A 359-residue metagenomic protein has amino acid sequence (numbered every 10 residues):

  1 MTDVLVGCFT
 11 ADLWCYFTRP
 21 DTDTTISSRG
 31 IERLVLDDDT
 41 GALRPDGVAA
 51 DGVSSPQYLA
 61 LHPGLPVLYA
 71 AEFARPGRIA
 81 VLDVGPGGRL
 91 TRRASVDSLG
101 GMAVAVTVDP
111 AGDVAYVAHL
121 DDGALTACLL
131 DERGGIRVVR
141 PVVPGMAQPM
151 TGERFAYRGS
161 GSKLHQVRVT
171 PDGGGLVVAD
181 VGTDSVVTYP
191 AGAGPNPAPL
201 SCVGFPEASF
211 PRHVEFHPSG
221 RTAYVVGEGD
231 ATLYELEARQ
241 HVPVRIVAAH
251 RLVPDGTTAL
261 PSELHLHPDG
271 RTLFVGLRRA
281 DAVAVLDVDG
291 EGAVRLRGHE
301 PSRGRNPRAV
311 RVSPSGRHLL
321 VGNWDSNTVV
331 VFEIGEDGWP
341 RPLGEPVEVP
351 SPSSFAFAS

Functional and structural regions predicted by a protein language model:
T2-I26: Short, conserved, GDST-rich strand-edge loop motifs in beta-rich repeat architectures
F9-A11, F73-R75, L120, L130 (+6 more regions): Short loop/turn segments immediately following the C-termini of beta-strands
C15, G52-G64, L99-A111, M146-D172 (+4 more regions): Beta-rich, blade/repeat-based domains predominating in secreted/periplasmic proteins but also intracellular
L34-G41, V81-R89, A127-V138, Y189-N196 (+3 more regions): Short loop/turn segments immediately following beta-strands, especially the blade-tip and inter-blade linker loops
R44-D51, T91-D97, R140, T151-Y157 (+4 more regions): A short beta-strand motif characteristic of beta-propeller blades
R44-G112: Blade-loop segments of beta-propeller domains
W324-T328, R341-S359: Blade-level signature of beta-propeller repeat domains, shared across WD40, Kelch, NHL, RCC1 and BNR/Asp-box propellers
